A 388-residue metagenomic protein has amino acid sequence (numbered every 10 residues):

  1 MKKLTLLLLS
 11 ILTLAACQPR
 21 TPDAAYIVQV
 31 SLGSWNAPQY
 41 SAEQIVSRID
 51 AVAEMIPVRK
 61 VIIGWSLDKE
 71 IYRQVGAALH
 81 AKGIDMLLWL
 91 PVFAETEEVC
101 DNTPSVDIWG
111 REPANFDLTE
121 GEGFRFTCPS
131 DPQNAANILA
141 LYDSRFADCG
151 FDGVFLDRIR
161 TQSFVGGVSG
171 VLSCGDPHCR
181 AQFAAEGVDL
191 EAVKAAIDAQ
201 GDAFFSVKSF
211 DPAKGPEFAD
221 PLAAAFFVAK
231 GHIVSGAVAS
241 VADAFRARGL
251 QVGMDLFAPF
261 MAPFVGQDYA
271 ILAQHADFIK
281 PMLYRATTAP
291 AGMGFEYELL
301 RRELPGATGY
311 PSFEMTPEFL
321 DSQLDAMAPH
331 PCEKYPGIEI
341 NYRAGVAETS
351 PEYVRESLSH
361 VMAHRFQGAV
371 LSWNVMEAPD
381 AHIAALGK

Functional and structural regions predicted by a protein language model:
R20-I49, E339-N341: Boundary/entry segment of secreted carbohydrate-active catalytic domains
S34-P38, V58-S66, E120-A136, D220-S235 (+2 more regions): The substrate-binding groove and active-site-proximal loops of carbohydrate-active enzymes, especially glycoside
P38-D68, D148-G153, F278, M282 (+1 more regions): Catalytic domains of carbohydrate-active enzymes, especially glycoside hydrolases
E43, T96-P129, G167-A224: Aromatic- and acidic-residue-enriched carbohydrate-binding clefts of CAZyme catalytic domains
G76, L87-C149, G166, S235 (+3 more regions): Active-site-adjacent "subsite" loops/lids of carbohydrate-active enzymes
F155-L156, L190-P212, F227-V265, P331-R343: Aromatic-lined carbohydrate-recognition surfaces of secreted/lumenal glycan-active proteins
F210-L222, Q267-Y310, L371-E377: Aromatic- and acid-rich polysaccharide-binding/catalytic face of secreted or lumenal carbohydrate-active enzymes
A276-G294, S312-K388: Substrate-binding cleft of secreted/luminal carbohydrate-active enzymes
